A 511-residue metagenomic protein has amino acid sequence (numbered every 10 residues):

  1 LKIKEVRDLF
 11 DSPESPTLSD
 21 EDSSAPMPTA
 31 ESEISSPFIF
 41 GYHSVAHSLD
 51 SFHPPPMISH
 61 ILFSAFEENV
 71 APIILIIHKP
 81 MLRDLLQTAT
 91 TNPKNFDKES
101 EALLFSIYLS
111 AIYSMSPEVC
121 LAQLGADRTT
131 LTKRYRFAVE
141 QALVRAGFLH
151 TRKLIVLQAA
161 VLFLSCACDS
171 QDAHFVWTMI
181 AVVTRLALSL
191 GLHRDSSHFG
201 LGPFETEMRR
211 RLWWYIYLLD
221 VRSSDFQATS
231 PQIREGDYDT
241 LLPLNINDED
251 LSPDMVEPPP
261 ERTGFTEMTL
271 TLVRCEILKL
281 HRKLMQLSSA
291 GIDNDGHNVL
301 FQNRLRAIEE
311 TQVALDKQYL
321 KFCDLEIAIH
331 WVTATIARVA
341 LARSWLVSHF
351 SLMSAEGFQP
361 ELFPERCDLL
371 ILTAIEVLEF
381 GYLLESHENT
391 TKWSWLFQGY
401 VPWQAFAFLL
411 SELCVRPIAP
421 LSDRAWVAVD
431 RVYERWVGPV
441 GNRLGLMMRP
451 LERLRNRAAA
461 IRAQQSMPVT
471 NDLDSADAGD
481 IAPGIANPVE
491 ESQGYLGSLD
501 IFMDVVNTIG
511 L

Functional and structural regions predicted by a protein language model:
L1-A71, K94, K98-L103, Y108 (+1 more regions): Intrinsic, low-complexity transcriptional activation domains
D8, S15-A30, Q87, E118 (+3 more regions): Fungal transcription factor middle regulatory core
P16, S394, L473-L511: Intrinsically disordered, low-complexity transcriptional activation domains
S59-L143: Carboxylate/His-rich catalytic cores and anion/metal-binding grooves
S100, R152, G202, R209 (+3 more regions): Short coil/turn linker motifs that delimit alpha-helical repeat modules in TPR/alpha-solenoid proteins
Y108-S114, V161-C168, R222, K279 (+2 more regions): Tandem amphipathic alpha-helical repeat scaffolds
T130-Q158, L162, T178-S197, Y215 (+3 more regions): Long, amphipathic alpha-helical regulatory blocks in the mid-to-C-terminal portion of eukaryotic proteins
W345, L409-E412, R416, V432-V489: Eukaryote-biased recognition of C-terminal alpha-helical segments
